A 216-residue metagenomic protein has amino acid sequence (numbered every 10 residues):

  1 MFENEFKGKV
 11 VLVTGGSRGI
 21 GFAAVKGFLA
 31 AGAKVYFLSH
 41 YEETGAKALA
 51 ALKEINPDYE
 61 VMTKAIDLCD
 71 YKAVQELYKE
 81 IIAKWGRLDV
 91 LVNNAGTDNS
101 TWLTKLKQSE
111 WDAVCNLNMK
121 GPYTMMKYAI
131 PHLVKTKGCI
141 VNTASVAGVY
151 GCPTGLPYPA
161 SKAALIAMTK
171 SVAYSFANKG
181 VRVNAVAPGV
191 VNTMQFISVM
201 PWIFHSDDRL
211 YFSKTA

Functional and structural regions predicted by a protein language model:
V10, S17-G19, Y41: Conserved glycine-rich cofactor-binding loop
A31-K47: Conserved glycine-rich Rossmann-like NAD(P)H-binding loop of the short-chain dehydrogenase/reductase
A65-E76, Q108: The beta1-alpha1 cofactor-binding region of Rossmann-like NAD(H)/NADP(H)-dependent oxidoreductases
W102-L103, E110-D112, S213: Substrate-binding pocket helix/loop in short-chain dehydrogenase/reductase
M126, S161, T169: Active-site helix of classical SDR
P131, Y174-N178: Alpha-helical segment proximal to the catalytic Tyr-Lys
S145: Residue(s) in the substrate-gating loop at a strand-loop-helix junction that position the organic substrate next
